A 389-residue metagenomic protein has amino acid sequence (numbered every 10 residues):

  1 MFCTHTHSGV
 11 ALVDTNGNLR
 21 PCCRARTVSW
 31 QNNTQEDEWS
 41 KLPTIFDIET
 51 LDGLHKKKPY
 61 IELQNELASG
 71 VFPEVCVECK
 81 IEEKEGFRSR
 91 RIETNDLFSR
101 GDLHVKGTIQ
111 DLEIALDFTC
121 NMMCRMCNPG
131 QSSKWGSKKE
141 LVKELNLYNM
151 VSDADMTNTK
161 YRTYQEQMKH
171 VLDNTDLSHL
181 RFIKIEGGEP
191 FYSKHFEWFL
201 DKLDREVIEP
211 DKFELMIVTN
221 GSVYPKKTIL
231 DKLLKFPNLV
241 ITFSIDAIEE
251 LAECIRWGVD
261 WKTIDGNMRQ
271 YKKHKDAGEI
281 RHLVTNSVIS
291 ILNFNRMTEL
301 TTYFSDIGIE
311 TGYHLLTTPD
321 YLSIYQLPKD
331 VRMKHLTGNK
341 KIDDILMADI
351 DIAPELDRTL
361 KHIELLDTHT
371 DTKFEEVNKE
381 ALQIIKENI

Functional and structural regions predicted by a protein language model:
M1-N158, D176-L177, D349-I389: N-terminal pre-core extensions flanking Radical SAM catalytic domains
N16, M216, F236-T242, K262-N388: Conserved C-terminal portion of the radical SAM core fold that forms the substrate/S-adenosylmethionine-binding
G70-V77, I81, G107-T108, K184 (+3 more regions): Metal-dependent nucleotidyl/phosphoryl-transfer cores and adjacent nucleic-acid-binding surfaces
P73, N174-L177, E209, K235 (+2 more regions): Alpha-helix termination/capping residues and helix-transition junctions
I109-T119, G130-E166, S178-K194, E206-K226 (+3 more regions): Core AdoMet radical
M168-D176, L230-D231: Short amphipathic alpha-helix with an adjacent loop that forms part of the alpha/beta core around
H195-D201, K226-L233, R296-T298: Distinct, well-ordered alpha-helical segments
D204-V207, H274: Short, acidic, metal-binding catalytic loop of nucleotide-sugar glycosyltransferases
